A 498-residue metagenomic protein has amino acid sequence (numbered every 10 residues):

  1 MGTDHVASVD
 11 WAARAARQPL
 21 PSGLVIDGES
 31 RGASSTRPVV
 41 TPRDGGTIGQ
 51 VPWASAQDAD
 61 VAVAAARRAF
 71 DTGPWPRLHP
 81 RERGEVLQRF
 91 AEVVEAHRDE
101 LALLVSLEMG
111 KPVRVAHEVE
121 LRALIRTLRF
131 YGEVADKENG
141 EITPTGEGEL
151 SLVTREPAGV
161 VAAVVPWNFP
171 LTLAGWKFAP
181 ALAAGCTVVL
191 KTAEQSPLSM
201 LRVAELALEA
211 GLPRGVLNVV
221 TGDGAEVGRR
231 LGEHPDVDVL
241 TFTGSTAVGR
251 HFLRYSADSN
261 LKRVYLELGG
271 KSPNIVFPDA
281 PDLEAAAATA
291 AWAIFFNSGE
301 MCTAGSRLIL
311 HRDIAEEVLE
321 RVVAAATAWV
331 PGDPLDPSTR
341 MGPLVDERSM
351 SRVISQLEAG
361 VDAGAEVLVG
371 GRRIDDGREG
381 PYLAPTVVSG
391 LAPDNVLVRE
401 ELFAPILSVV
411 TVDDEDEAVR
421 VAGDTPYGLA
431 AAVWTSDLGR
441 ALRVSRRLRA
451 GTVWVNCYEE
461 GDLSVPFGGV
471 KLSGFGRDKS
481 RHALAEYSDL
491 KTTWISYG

Functional and structural regions predicted by a protein language model:
M1-V51, E85-R89, N139-A162, Y265-L268 (+3 more regions): Terminal low-complexity tails and localization/encapsulation signals of metabolic enzymes
G45, R83, V105, L128 (+9 more regions): Residue-level signal for inorganic ion chemistry
G45-E138: Glycine-rich loop-to-alpha-helix module at the N-terminal edge of alpha/beta enzyme cores
G46-G49, V237, I275, V330 (+2 more regions): Conserved C-terminal structural/oligomerization subdomain of aldehyde/semialdehyde dehydrogenase
T47-A54, D71-P76, A163, N274-P278 (+5 more regions): Short, well-ordered beta-strand elements within core beta-sheets of diverse protein domains
N139-A285, V412: Rossmann-like NAD(P) dinucleotide-binding subdomain of oxidoreductase/dehydrogenase enzymes
T187-V189, V367, T452: A short hydrophobic/small-residue beta-strand
A247-A392, V455: ALDH superfamily catalytic-core signature
